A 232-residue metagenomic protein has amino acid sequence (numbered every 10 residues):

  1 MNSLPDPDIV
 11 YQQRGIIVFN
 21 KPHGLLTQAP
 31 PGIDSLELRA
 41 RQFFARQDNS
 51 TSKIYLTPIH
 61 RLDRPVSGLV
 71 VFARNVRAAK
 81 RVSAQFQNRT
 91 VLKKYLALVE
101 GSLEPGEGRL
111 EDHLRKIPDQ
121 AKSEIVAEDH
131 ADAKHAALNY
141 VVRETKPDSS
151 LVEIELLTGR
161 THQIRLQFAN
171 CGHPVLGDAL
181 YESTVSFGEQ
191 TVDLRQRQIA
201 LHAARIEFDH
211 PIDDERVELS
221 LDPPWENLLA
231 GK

Functional and structural regions predicted by a protein language model:
M1-K232: RNA pseudouridine synthases
